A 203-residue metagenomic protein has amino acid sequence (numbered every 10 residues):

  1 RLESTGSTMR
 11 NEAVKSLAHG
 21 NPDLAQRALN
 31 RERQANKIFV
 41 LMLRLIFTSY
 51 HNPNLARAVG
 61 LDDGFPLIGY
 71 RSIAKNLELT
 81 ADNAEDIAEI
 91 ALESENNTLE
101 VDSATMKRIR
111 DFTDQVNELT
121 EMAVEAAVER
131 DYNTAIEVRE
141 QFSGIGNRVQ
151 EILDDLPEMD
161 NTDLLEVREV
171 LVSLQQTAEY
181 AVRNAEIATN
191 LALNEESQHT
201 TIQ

Functional and structural regions predicted by a protein language model:
R1-Q203: Cytosolic, long alpha-helical scaffolding segments
